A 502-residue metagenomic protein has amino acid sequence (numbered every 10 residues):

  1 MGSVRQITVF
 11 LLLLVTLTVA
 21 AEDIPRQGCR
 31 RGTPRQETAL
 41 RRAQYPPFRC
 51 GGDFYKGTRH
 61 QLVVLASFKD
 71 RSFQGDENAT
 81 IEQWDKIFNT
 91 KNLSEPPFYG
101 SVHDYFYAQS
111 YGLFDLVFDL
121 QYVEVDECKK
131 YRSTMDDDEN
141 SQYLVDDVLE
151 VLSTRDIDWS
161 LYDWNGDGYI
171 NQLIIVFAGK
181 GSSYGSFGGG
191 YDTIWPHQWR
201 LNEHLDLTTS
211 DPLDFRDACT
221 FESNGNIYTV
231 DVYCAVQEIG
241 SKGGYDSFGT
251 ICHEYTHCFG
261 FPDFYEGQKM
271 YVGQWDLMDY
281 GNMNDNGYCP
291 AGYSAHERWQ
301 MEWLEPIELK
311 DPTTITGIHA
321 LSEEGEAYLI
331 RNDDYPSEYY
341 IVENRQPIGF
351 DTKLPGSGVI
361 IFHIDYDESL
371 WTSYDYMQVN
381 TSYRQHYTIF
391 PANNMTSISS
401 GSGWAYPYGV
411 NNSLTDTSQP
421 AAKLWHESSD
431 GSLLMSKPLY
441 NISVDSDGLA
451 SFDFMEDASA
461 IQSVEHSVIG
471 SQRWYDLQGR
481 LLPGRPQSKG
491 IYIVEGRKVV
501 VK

Functional and structural regions predicted by a protein language model:
L12-A20: Hydrophobic h-region of N-terminal signal peptides that target proteins for export in Gram-negative bacteria
D23-R35, L40, Q74-G112, V117 (+2 more regions): Non-catalytic C-terminal accessory/binding modules of secreted extracellular proteins
A43-Q83, S133: Fold-level signature of zinc-dependent metallopeptidase catalytic domains
F48-G52, P97-N226: Active-site-proximal segments of metallohydrolase catalytic domains
I175, G249-D263, V342: Active-site recognition of the HExxH zinc-binding catalytic motif
Y271-L309: Post-HExxH zinc-binding segment in Zn-dependent metallohydrolases
F454-D476: Residue-level detector of functionally pivotal "anchor" positions at catalytic/ligand-binding pockets or at interdomain
I491-K502: C-terminal tail/sorting-segment detector
